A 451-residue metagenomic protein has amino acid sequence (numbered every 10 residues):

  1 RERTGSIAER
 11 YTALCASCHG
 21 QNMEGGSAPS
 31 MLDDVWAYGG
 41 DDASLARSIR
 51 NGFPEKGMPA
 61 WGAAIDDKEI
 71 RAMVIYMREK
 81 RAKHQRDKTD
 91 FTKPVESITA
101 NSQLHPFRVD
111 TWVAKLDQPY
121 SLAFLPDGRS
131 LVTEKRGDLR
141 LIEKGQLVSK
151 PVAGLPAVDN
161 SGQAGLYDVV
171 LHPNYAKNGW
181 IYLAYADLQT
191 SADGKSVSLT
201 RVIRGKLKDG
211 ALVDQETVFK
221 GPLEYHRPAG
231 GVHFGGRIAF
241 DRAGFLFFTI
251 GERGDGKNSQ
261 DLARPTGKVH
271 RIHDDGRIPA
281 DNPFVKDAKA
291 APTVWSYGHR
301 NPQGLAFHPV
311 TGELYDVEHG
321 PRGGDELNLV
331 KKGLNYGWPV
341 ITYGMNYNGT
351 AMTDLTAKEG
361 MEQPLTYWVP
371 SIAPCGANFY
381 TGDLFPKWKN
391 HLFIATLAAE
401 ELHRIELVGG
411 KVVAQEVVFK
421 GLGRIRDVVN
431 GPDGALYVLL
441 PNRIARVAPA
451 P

Functional and structural regions predicted by a protein language model:
E2-Q21, A37, S44-N51, V113: Sequence/structural segment immediately N-terminal to covalent heme-attachment motifs in c-type and related
N22-G26, L32-A82, L166, P302: Extracytoplasmic electron-transfer domains, predominantly the class I c-type cytochrome c fold
A28, S196-R201, S259, A263-G267 (+2 more regions): A detector of repeated loop/turn-to-beta-strand junctions in beta-rich toroidal repeat architectures
D66-I70, R78-G256, G304-F307, E313-D316 (+3 more regions): Acidic, Gly/Ser/Thr-rich repeat motifs that build Ca2+-stabilized beta-propeller blades
I98-A100, K150-A164, Q215-H233, D274-W295 (+1 more regions): Surface-exposed loop and turn segments in beta-propeller and other repeat-based domains that flank or scaffold
S198-G210, L262-D275, L329-K331: Beta-propeller blade signature
A290-K331: Repeat-solenoid scaffold signature
H299, K411-P432: Conserved blade-ending motifs and adjacent loop-strand segments that build the rim/top face of beta-propeller domains
